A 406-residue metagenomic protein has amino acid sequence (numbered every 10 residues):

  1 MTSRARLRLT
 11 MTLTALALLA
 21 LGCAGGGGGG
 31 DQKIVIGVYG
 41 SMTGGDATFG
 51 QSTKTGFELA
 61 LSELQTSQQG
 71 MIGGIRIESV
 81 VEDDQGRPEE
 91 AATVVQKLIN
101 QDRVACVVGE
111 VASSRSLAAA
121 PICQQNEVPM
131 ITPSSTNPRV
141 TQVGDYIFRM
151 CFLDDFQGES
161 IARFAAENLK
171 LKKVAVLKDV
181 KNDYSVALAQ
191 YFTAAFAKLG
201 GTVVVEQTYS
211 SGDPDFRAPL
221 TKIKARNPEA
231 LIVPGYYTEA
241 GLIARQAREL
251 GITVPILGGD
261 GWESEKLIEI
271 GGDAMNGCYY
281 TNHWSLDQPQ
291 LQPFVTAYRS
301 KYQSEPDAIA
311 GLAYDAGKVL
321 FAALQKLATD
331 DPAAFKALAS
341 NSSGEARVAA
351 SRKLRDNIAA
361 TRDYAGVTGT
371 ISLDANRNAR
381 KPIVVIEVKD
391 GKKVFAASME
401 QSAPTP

Functional and structural regions predicted by a protein language model:
T2-R4, L13, C23-P406: Extracytosolic ligand-binding ectodomains
L7-L9: Leucine-biased recognition of intrinsically disordered, low-complexity hydrophobic segments
L16-A17: Residue-level signal for mature regions of secreted extracellular proteins and peptides
